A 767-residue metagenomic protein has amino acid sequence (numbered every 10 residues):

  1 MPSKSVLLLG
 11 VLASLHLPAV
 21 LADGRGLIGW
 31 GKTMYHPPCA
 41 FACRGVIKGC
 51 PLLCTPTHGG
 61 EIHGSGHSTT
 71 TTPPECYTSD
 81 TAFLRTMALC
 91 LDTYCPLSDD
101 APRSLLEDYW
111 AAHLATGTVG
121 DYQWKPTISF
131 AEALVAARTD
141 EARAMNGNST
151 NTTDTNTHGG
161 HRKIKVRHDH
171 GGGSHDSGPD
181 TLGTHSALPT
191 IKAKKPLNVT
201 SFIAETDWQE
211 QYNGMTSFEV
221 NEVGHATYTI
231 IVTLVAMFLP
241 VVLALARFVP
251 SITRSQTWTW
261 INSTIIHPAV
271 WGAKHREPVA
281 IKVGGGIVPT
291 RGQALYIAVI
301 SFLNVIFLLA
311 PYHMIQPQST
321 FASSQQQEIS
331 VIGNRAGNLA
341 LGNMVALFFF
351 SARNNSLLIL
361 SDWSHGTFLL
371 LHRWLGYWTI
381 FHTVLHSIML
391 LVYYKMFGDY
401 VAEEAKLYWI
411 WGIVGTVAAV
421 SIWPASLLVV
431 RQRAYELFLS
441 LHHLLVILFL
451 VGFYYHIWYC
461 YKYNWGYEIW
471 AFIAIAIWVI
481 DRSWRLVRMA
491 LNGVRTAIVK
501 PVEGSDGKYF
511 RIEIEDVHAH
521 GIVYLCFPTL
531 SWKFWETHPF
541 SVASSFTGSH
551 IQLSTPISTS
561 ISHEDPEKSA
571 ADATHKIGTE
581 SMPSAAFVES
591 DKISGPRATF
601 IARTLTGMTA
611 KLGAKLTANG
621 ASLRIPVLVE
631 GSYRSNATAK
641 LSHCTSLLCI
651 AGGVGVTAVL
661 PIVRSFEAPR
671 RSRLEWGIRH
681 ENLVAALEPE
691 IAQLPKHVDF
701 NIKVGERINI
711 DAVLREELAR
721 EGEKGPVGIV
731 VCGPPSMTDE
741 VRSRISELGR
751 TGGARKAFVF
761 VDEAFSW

Functional and structural regions predicted by a protein language model:
M1-V11: Classical eukaryotic N-terminal signal peptides for Sec-dependent ER targeting/secretion, especially the positively
G10-L197: Mature extracellular/luminal domains of secreted and GPI-anchored eukaryotic proteins, especially small
P196-V220, W258-G285, L308-S323, S351-L360 (+6 more regions): Membrane-proximal N-terminal segments immediately preceding the first transmembrane helix
D207-I231, E277-G292, P317-A336, S361-L371 (+3 more regions): Juxtamembrane membrane-interface segments at transmembrane-helix boundaries in membrane proteins
I230-V384, L391: Hydrophobic alpha-helical transmembrane segments corresponding to the first two to three helices of multi-pass helical
M237-W260, F349-L357, L427-R433, V479-A497 (+1 more regions): Transmembrane-helix exit/juxtamembrane "anchor" motif
D362-T367, L371-I380, L385, V392-R485 (+2 more regions): FNR/FR-type flavoprotein reductase catalytic core
R495-R624, E675-R679: Ferredoxin-reductase
